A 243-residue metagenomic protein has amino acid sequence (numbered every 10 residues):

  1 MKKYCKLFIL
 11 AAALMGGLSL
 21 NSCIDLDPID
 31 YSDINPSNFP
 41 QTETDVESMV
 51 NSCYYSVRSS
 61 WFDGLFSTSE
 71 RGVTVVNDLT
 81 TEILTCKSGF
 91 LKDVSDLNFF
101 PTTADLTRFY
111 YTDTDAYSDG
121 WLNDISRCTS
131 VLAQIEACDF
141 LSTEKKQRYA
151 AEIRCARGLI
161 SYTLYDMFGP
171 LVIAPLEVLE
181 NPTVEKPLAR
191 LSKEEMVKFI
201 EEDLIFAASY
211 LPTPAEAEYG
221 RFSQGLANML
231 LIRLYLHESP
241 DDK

Functional and structural regions predicted by a protein language model:
M1-Y31: Bacterial Sec-dependent N-terminal signal peptides
S22-V75: Membrane-proximal, proline-rich intrinsically disordered regions
I24-D25, M229, R233: Surface-exposed extracellular loop regions of Gram-negative outer-membrane beta-barrel proteins
E47, Y55, F90-F168, L191-E195 (+1 more regions): Conserved, well-structured interaction surfaces
Y165-D166, V172, A215, H237-D242: Short coil/turn linking the two alpha-helices of tandem helical-hairpin repeats
P170-E194: Short coil/linker segments at helix-helix boundaries
E218-M229: Aromatic-lined, polymer-binding surfaces characteristic of secreted/periplasmic polysaccharide-degrading enzymes
